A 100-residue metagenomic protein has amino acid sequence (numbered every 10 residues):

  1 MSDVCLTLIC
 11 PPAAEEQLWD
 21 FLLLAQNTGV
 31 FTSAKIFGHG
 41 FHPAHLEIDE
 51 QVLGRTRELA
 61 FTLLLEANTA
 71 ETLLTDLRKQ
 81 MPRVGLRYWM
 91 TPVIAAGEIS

Functional and structural regions predicted by a protein language model:
M1-S100: Positively charged, small/polar-rich N-terminal and surface patches that mediate targeting and assembly and bind
